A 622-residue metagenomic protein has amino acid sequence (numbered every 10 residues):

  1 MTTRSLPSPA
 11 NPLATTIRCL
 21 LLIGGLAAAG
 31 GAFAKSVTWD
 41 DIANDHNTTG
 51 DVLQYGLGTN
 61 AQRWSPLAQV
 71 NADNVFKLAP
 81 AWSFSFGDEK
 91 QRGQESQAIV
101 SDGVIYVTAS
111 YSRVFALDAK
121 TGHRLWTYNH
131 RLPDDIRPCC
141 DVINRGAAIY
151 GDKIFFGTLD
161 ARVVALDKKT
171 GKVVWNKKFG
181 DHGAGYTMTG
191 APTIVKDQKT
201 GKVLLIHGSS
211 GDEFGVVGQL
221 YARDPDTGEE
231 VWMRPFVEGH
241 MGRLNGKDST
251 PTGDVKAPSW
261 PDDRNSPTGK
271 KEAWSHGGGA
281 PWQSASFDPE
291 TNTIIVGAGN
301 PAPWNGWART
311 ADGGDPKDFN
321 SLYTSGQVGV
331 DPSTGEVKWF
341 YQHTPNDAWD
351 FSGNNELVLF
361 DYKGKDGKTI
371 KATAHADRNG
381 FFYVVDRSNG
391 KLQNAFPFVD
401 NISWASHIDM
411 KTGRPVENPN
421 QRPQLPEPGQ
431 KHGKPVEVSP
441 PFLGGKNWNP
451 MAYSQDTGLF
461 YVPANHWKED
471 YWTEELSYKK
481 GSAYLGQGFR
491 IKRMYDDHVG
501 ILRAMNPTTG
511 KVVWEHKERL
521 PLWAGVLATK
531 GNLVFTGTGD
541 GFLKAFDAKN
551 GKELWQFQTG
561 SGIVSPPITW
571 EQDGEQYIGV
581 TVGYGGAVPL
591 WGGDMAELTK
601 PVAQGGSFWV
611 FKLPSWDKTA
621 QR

Functional and structural regions predicted by a protein language model:
S36-P80, N245, T250-G253, Q421-E427 (+2 more regions): Blade/loop signatures of beta-propeller domains
V52-G56, Q91-R113, P138-V163, T187-E213 (+8 more regions): Repeat-blade elements of multi-bladed beta-propeller folds
A61-G180, T529: N-terminal cofactor/phosphate-binding cores enriched in small/glycine residues, especially glycine-rich loops such as
F84-I99, T127-A148, N176-I194, F214 (+11 more regions): Extracytoplasmic beta-rich repeat domains
L166, G218-E229, D315-P316, N320-G335 (+3 more regions): Beta-propeller blade signature
A464-H466, M494-K552: Loop/turn-rich, solvent-exposed surfaces of beta-rich toroidal or solenoidal domains
I568-R622: Blade-level signature of beta-propeller repeat domains, shared across WD40, Kelch, NHL, RCC1 and BNR/Asp-box propellers
